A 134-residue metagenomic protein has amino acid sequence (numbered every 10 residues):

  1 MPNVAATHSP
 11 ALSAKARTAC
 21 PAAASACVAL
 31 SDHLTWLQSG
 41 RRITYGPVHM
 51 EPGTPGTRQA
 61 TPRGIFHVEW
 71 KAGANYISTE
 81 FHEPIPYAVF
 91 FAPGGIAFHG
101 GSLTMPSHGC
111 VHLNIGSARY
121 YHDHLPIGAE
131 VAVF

Functional and structural regions predicted by a protein language model:
M1-T61: Cell wall/extracellular polymer interaction/catalysis modules
V4, H8-A23, R58-I65, W70-F134: Exported/periplasmic cell-wall-interacting domains
